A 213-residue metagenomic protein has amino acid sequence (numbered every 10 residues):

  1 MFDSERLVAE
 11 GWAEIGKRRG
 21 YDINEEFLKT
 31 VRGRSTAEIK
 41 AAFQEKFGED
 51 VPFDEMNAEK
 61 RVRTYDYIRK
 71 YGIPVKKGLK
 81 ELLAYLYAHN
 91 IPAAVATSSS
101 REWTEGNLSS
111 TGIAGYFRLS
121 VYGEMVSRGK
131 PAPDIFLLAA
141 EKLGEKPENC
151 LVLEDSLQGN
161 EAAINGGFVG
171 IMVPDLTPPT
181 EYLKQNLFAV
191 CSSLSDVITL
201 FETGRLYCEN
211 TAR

Functional and structural regions predicted by a protein language model:
M1-R6: Asp-based phosphoryl-transfer active-site loop
L7, V31-S35, E59, P74-G78 (+3 more regions): Short beta->alpha linker loops
A9-K29: Conserved phosphoryl-transfer catalytic core
E14-R19, E81-I91: A short, Lys/Arg-enriched amphipathic alpha-helix followed by its capping loop at the start of a domain
I15-G16, S35-D50, N107, A139-A140: Helix-loop "lid/cap" segments that line or gate small-molecule binding pockets
F43-K80, H89: Metal-dependent phosphoesterase signature
A84-Y87, S100-R213: Asp-based, Mg2+/Mn2+-dependent phosphohydrolase catalytic module
